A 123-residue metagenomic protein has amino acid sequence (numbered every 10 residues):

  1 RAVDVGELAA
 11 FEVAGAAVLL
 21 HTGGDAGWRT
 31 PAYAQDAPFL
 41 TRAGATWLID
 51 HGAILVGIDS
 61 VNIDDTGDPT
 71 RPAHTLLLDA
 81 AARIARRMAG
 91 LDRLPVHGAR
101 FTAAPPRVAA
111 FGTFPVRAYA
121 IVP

Functional and structural regions predicted by a protein language model:
R1-P123: Active-/binding-site microenvironments in catalytic and ligand-binding cores
